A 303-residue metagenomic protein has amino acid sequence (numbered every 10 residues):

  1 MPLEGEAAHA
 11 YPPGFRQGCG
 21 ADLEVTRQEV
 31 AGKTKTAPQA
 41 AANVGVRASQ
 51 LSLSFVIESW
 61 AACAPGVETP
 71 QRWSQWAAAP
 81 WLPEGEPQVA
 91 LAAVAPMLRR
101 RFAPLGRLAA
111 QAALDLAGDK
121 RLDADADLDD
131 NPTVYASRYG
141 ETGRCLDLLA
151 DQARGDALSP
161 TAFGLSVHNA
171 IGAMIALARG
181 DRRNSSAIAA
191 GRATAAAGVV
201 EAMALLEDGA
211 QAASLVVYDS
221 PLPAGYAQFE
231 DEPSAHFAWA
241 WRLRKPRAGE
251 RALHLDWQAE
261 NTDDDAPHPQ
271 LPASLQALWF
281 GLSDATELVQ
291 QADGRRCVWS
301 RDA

Functional and structural regions predicted by a protein language model:
M1-G140, R144-A162, V167-S185, V217-A303: Conserved "HGTGT" condensation-loop signature of ketosynthase/thiolase-family condensing enzymes that catalyze
A110-L114, D119, A189-A213: Active-site-proximal alpha-helical scaffold in enzymes
